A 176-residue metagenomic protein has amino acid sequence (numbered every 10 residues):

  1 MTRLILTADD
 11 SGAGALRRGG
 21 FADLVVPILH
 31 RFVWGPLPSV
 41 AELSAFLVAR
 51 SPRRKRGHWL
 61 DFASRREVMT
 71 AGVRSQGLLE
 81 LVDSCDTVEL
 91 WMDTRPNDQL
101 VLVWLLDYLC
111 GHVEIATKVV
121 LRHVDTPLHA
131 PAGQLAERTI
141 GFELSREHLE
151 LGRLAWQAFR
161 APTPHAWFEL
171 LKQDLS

Functional and structural regions predicted by a protein language model:
M1-R66: A structured, charge-rich N-terminal accessory region that forms the first stable segment of a protein and links
M1-T2, A22, S84-T87, A116: A general structural motif
T7-S11, M92-P96, D125: Short, flexible loop/turn elements at secondary-structure junctions
G14-R18, L37, D98-L106, A130-G133: A short acidic (Asp/Glu
A22-V25, W104-V119: A short alpha->loop->secondary-structure connector
R31, T94-R95, V120-A130: Short beta-alpha junction loops
W59-D107: Long, hydrophobic/aromatic-enriched structural stretches that serve as scaffold segments
Q134-S176: A conserved mid-domain beta-alpha-beta active-site/ligand-binding segment of alpha/beta enzyme cores
